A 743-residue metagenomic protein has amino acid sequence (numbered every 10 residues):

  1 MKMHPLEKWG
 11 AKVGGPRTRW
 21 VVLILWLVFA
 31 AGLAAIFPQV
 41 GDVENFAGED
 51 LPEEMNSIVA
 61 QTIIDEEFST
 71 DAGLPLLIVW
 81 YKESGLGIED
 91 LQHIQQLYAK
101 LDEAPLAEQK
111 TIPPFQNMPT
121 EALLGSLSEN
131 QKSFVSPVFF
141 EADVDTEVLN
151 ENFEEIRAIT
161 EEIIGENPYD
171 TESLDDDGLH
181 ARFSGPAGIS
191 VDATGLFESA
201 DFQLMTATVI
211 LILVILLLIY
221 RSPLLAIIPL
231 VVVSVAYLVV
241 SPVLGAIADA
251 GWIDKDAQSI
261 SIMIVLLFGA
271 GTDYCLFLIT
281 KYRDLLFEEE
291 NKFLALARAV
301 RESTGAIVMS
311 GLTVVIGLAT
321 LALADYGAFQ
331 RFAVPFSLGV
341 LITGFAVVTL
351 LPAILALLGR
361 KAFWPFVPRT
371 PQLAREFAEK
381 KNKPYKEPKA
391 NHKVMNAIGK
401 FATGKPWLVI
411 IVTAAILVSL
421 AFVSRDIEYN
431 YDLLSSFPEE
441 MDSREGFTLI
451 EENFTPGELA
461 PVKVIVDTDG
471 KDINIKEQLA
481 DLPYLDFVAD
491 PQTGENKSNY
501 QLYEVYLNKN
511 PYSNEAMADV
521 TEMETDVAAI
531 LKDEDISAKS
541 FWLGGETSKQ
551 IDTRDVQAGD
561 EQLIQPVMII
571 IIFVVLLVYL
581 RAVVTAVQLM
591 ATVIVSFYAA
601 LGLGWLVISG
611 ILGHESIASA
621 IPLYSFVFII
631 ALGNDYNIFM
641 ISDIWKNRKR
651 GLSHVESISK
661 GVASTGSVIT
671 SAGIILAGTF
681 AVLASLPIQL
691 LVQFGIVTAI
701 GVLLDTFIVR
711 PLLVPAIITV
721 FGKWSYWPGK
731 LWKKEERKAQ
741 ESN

Functional and structural regions predicted by a protein language model:
M1-V43, V148-I427, S548-N743: Membrane-embedded transmembrane helical bundles of large multi-pass transporters/channels
I24, L77, A414, V462-K463: Short coil/turn segments at secondary-structure boundaries
L27-F29, Q39, N45, D50-E53 (+1 more regions): N-terminal cofactor/phosphate-binding cores enriched in small/glycine residues, especially glycine-rich loops such as
A47-G48, G85, A328, P384-K386 (+1 more regions): Short, contiguous strand/loop micro-motifs
E54-T70, L86-G178, D426-S616, I638: Structured non-transmembrane domains adjacent to transmembrane bundles in polytopic membrane proteins
L74-E83: Extracellular/periplasmic ligand-binding regions of membrane signal-transduction receptors
